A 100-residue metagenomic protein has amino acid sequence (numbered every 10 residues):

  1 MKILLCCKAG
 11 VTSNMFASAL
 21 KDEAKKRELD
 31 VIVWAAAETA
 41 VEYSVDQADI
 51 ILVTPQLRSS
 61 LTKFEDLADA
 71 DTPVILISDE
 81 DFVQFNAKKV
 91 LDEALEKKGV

Functional and structural regions predicted by a protein language model:
K2-A40: Conserved active-site segments centered on acidic
A9, Q56-R58: Short glycine-rich anion-binding loops that position phosphate/pyrophosphate groups of nucleotides and phosphorylated
N14-A17, R58-T62: Short, surface-exposed alpha-helical segments at coil->helix boundaries
A48: An anion/phosphate-binding loop that grips the pyrophosphate of nucleotide cofactors and donors
L52-V53: Redox-cofactor binding/interface segments in oxidoreductases and associated redox assembly factors
S59-D81: A short, gly/pro- and small-residue-rich
P73-V100: Ser/Thr/Gly-rich flexible loops in soluble cytosolic domains mediating phosphotransfer, phosphorylation
